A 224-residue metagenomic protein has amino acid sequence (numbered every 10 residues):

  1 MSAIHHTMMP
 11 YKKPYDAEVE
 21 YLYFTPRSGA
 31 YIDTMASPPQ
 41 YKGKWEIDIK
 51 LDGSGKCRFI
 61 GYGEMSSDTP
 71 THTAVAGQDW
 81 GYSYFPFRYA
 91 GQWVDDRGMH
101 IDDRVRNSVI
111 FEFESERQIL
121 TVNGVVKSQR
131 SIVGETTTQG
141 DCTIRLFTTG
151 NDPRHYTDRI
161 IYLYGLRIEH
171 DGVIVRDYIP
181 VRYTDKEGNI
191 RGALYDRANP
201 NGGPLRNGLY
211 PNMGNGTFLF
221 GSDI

Functional and structural regions predicted by a protein language model:
M1-Y21, R206-I224: Enriched but not universal
Y15-R88, H170-V175: Extracellular glycan-recognition modules
S83-V109: Short, aromatic/His-centered strand-loop micro-motif at the edge of beta-sheets
Q92-R97, V125-R130, V173-D177: Surface-exposed loop/edge segments in extracytoplasmic proteins
D102-N123, E169-D171: Localized edge beta-strand/strand-to-loop motifs within extracellular or lumenal beta-rich domains
R130-Y162: Flexible glycan-contacting loops in extracellular carbohydrate-active proteins
Y164-I224: Extended recognition patches within non-cytosolic domains
